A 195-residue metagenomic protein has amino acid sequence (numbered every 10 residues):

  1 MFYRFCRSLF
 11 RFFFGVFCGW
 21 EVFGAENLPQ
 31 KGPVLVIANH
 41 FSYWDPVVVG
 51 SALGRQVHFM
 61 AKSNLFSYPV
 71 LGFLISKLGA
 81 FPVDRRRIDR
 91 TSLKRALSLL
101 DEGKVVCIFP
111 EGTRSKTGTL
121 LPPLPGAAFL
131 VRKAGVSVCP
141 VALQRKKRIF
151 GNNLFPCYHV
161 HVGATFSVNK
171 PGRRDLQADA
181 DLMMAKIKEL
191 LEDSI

Functional and structural regions predicted by a protein language model:
M1-R4, D193-I195: Short, Lys/Arg-enriched, disordered terminal segments
F2, C6, G15, L28-R87 (+1 more regions): Catalytic core of membrane glycerolipid acyltransferases/transacylases, capturing the structured, soluble-facing
G15-F23, R87, A142-Q144: Short gly/ser/thr-rich secondary-structure transition/capping motifs
W20, R55-Q56, F81, G103 (+1 more regions): Secondary-structure boundary/capping positions in well-ordered alpha/beta enzyme cores
E26, S63, D84, A142 (+1 more regions): Residues at the C-termini of beta-strands that transition into short coil/loop
E26-L28, N153: A short beta-turn/loop motif at secondary-structure boundaries
T91-I195: Non-catalytic C-terminal accessory region of glycerolipid acyltransferases and related lyso-lipid remodeling enzymes
